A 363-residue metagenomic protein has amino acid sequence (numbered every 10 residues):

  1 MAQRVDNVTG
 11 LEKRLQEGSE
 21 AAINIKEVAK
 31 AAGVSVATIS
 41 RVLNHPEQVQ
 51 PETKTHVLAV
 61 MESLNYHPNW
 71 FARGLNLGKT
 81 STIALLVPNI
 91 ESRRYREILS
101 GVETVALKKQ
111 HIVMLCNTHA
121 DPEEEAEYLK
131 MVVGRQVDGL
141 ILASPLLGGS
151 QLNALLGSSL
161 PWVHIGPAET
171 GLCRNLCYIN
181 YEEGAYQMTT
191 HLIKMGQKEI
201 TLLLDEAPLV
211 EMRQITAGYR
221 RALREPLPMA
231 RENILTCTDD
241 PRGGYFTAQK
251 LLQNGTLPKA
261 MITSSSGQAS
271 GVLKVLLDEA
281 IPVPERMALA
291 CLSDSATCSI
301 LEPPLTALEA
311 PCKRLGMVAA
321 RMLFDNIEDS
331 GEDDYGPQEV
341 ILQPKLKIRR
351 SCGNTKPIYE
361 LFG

Functional and structural regions predicted by a protein language model:
M1-S81: N-terminal helix-turn-helix DNA-binding module of bacterial transcription factors
A2-V5, K250, N254-G363: Flexible loop/turn connectors
S35, D138, Q197-E199, L257-K259: Short acidic/polar active-site loop segments enriched in Thr and Asp
V36-S40, L75-E91, H191, E199-E206: Short beta-strand segments enriched in small/hydrophobic residues
P51, L64-M131, R135-G139, A217-R220: Amphipathic helical "hinge" segments at domain boundaries
P88-E97, L115-E124, P167, C177-Q187 (+6 more regions): Hinge/beta->alpha junction and helix N-cap segments in small-molecule ligand-binding domains
A126-A143, L147-E183, V210: Short beta-strand-centered segments that line the small-molecule binding cleft or hinge of alpha/beta clamshell
